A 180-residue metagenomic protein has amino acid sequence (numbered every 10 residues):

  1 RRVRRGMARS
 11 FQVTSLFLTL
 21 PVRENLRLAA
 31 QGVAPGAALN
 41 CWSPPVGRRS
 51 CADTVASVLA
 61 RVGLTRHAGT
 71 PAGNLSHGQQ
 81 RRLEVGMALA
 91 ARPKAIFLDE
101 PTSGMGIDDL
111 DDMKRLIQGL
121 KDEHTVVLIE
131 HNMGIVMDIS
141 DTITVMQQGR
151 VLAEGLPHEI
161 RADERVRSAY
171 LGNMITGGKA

Functional and structural regions predicted by a protein language model:
R1-A180: Glycine-rich phosphate-binding loops of nucleotide-dependent enzymes
